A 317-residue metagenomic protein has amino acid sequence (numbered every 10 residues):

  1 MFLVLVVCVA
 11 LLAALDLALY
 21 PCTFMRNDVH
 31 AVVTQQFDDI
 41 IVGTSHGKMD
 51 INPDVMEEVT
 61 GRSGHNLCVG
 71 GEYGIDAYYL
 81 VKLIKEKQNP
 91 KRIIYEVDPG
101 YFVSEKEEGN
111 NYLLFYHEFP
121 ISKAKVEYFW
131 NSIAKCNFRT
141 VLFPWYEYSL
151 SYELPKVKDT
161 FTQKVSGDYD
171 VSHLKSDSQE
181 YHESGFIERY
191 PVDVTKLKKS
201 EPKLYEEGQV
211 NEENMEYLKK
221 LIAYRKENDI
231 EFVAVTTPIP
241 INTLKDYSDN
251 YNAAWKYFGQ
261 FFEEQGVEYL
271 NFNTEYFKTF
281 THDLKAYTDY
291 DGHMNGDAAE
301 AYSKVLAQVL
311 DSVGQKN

Functional and structural regions predicted by a protein language model:
M1-A18: Hydrophobic membrane-insertion alpha-helices, especially the h-region of bacterial N-terminal signal peptides
Y20-D38: Alpha-helical transmembrane signal-anchor/signal-peptide segments
I40-G43: Short hydrophobic beta-strand that contains or immediately precedes a catalytic carboxylate
H46-I133: Membrane-embedded segments
C68, T236, N271-N273: Residue-level recognition of beta-strand->loop/alpha-helix junctions
Y112-N228: Secreted/periplasmic serine-hydrolase-like ester/acetyl group-modifying domain
I222-Y247: Active-site segments of SGNH/GDSL-like serine hydrolases that catalyze O-acetyl group transfer/hydrolysis on lipids
S248-N317: Long, positively charged, glycine-interspersed low-complexity recognition regions
